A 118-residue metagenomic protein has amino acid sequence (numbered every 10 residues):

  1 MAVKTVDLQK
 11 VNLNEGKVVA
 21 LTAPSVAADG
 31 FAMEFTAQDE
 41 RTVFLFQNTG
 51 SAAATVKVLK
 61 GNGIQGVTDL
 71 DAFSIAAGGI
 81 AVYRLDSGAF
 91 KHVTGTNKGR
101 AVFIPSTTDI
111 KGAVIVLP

Functional and structural regions predicted by a protein language model:
M1-E34: Transition segment at domain starts
A2-D7, K91-P118: Terminal connector regions
V19, F44-L45: A hydrophobic alpha-helix/topogenic segment detector that preferentially activates on transmembrane helices
A37-T42, N97: Short, solvent-exposed loop/turn segments enriched in Ser/Thr/Gly
T42, A52-K57, K111-A113: Short beta-strand/loop motifs in extracellular/secreted proteins, especially within beta-sandwich accessory domains
F46-G50: Asparagine-centered strand-capping/turn motif at beta-strand->loop junctions
S51-V67: Short, surface-exposed beta-strand/strand-loop-strand elements in extracellular ectodomains
Q65-T96: Intrinsically disordered, low-complexity Pro/Gly/Ser/Thr-rich segments with frequent PxxP/GP/PP motifs and embedded
